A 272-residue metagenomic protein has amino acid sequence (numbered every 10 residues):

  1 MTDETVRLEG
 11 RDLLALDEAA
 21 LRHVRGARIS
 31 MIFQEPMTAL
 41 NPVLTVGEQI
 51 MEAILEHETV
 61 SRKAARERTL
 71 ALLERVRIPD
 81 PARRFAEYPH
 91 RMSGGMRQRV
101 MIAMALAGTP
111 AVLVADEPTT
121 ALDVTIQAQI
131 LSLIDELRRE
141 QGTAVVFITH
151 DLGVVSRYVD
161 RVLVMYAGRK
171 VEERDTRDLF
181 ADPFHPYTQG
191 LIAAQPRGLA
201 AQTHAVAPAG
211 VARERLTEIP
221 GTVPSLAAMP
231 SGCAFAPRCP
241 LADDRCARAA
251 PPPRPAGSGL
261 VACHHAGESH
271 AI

Functional and structural regions predicted by a protein language model:
T2-T5, L13-S30, E48, E56 (+3 more regions): ABC ATPase NBD coupling module
R11-D12, A64-R83, Q189-A193: Conserved ABC ATPase "signature" region
G26, H90, G108, S132: Conserved signature/switch motifs of ABC ATPase nucleotide-binding domains
I50, I102, I126, I130: Hydrophobic anchor residue at the start of the ABC signature
E87-M92, M96: Conserved ABC ATPase signature
T109-P118, L122-A207: P-loop NTP-binding/switch modules centered on Walker-like glycine-rich loops
D175-I272: Charged, flexible cofactor/metal-binding loops and thiol motifs
